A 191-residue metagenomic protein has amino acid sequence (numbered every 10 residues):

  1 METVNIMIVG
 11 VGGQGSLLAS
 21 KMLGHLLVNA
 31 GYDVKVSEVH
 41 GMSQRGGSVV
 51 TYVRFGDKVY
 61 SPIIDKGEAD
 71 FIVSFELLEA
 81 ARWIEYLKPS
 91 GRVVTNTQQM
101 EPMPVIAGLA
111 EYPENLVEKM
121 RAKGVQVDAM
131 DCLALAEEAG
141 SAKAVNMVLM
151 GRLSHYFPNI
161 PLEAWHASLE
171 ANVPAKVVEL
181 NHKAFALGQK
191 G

Functional and structural regions predicted by a protein language model:
M1-G191: Active-site cofactor/cluster-binding pocket
